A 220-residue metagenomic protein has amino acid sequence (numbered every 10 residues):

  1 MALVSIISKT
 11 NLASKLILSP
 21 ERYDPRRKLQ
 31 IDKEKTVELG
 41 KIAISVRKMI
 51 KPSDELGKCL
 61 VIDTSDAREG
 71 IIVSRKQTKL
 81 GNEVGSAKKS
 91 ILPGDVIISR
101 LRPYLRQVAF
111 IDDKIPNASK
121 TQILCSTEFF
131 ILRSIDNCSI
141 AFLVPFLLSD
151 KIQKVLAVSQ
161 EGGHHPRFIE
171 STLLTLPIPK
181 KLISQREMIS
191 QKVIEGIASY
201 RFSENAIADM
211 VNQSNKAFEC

Functional and structural regions predicted by a protein language model:
M1-P52, L182-C220: Non-catalytic DNA-recognition/assembly elements of restriction-modification systems
S8, L12, K114-N117, S159-G162: Short amphipathic beta-strand starts and helix->beta connectors
G40-M49, T64-E69, S90-Q107, V144-Q160: Short Ser/Thr-interspersed hydrophobic loop/turn segments at strand-loop and sheet-helix junctions that line or gate
M49-E83: DNA target-recognition patches
K58, L92, S126-E128: A generic structural signal for short beta-strands and their flanking turns/coil linkers
G85-S90, G94, S119-T121: Short, surface-exposed secondary-structure edge patches
S99-L147: A short beta-sheet element
T121-E128, Q160-S184: A short glycine-rich beta-alpha junction/loop motif
